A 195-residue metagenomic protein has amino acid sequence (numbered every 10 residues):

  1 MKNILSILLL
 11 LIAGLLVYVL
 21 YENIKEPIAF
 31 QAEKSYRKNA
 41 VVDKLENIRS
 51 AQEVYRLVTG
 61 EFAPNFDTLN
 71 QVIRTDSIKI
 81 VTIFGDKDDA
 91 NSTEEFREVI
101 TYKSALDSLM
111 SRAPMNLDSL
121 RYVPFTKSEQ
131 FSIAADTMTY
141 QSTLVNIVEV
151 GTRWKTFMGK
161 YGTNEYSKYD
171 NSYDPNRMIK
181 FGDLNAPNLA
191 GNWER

Functional and structural regions predicted by a protein language model:
K2-E22: Hydrophobic membrane-insertion alpha-helices, especially the h-region of bacterial N-terminal signal peptides
K2-N3, E26-P27, Q31, I48: N-terminal alpha-helical membrane-insertion module
I7, Q31, T59: Short, flexible active-site loop motifs that bind/organize anionic cofactors or intermediates
V19-D43: Amphipathic alpha-helical segments typified by the pilin-like N-terminal helix that continues immediately C-terminal
K38-T59: N-terminal alpha-helical signal peptides/signal-anchor transmembrane segments
R56-R195: Low-complexity, acidic interaction segments enriched in glycine
